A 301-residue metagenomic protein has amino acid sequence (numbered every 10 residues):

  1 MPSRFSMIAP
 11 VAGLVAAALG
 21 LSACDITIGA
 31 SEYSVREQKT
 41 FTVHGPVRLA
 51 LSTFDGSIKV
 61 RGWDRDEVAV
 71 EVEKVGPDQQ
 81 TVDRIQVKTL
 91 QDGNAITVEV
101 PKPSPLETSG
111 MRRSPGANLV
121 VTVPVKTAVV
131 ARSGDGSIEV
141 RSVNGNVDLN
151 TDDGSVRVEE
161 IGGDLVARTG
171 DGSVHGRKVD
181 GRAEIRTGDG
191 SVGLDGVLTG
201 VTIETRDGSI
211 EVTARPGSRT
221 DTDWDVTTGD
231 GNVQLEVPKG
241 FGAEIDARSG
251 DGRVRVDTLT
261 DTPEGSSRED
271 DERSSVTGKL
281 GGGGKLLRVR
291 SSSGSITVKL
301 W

Functional and structural regions predicted by a protein language model:
M1-W301: Intrinsically disordered, low-complexity terminal regions
